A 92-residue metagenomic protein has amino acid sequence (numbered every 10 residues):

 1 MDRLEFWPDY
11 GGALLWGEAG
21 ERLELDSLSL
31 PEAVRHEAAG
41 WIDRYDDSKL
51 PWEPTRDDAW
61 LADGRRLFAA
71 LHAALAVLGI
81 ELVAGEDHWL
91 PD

Functional and structural regions predicted by a protein language model:
M1-D92: Intrinsic low-complexity, intrinsically disordered or marginally ordered coil/linker segments
